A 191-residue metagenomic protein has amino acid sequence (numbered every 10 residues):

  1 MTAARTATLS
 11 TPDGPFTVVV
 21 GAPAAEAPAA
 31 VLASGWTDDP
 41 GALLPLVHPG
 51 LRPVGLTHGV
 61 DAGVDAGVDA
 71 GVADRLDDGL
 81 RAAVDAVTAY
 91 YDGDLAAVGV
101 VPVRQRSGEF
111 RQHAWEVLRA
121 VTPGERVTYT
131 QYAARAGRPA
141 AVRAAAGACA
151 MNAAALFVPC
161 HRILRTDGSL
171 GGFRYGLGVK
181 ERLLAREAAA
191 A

Functional and structural regions predicted by a protein language model:
M1-V98, G168-A191: Low-complexity, small/basic-enriched stretches that occur predominantly at protein N-termini or linker tails
A3-P12, A96-A191: Nucleic acid-binding interface residues in structured DNA/RNA-binding domains, emphasizing the DNA-engaging scaffolds
